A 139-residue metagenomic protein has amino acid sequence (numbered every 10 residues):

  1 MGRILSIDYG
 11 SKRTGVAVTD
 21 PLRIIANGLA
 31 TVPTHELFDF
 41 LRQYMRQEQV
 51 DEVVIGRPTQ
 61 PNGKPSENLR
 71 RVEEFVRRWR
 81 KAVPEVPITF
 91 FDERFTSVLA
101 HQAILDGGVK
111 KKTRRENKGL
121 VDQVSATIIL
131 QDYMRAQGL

Functional and structural regions predicted by a protein language model:
G2-I7, S11-K12, A17-L139: Phosphate- and other anionic-substrate recognition elements at nucleic-acid/protein interfaces
